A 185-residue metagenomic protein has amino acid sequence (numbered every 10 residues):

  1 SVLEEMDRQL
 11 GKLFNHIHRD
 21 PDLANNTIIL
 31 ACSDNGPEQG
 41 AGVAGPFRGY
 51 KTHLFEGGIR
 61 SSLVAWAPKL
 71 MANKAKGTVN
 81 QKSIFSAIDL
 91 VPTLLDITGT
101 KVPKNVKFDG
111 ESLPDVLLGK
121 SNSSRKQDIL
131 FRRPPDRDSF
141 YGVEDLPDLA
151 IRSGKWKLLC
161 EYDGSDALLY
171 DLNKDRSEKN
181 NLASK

Functional and structural regions predicted by a protein language model:
S1, G77-N80, A183-S184: Active-site oxyanion-binding pockets that recognize sulfate/phosphate
S1-V2, R8, N15-K76: Histidine-centered active-site microenvironments of extracellular/periplasmic hydrolases and transferases
D7, G11-H18, V91-L95, P114 (+3 more regions): Non-transmembrane alpha-helical segments in soluble domains of secreted/periplasmic/extracellular proteins
H18-D22, V102-P103, K185: Structural helix-adjacent loops and short alpha-helical linkers that scaffold large soluble proteins
G36-E56, A75-S83, I88-V91, L95-L172: C-terminal cap/loop subdomain of S1 sulfatases and analogous C-terminal strand-loop tails that border
A150, L182-K185: Short, intrinsically disordered, charge-balanced linker/junction segments flanking boundaries in proteins
D175: Intrinsically disordered, low-complexity polar regions and short flexible loop motifs
